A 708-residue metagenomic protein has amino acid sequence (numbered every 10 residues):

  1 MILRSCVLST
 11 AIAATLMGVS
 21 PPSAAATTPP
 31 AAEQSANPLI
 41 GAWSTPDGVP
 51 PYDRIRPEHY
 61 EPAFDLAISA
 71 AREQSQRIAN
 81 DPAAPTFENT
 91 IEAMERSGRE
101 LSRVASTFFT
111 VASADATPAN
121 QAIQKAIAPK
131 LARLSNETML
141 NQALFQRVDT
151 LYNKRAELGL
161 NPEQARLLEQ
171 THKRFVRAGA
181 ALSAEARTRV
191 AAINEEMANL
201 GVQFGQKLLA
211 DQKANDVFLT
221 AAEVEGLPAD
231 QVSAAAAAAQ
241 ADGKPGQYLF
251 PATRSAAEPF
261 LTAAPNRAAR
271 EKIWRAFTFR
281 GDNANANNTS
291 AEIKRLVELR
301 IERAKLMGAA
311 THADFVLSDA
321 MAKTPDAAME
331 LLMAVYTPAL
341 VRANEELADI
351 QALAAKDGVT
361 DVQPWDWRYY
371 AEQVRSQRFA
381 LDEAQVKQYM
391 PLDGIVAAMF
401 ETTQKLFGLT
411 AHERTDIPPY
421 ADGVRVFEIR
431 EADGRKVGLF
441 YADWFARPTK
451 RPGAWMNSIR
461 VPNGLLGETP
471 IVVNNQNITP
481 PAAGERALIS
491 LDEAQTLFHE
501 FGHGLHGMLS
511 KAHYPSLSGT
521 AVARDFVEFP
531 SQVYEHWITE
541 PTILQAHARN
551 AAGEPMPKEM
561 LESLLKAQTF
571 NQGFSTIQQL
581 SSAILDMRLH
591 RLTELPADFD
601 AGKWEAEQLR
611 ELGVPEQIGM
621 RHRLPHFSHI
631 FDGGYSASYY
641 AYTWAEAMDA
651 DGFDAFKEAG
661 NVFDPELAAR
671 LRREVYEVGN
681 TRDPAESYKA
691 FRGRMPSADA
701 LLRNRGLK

Functional and structural regions predicted by a protein language model:
M1-P22: Gram-negative bacterial Sec-dependent N-terminal signal peptides
A26-Q231, A235, F656: N-terminal helix-rich structural modules
P29-H59, L66, G226, Q247-L249 (+10 more regions): C-terminal, non-catalytic "cap/extension" segments appended to globular domains
S44-H59, F108-I127, T150-A192, P251-A291 (+6 more regions): Short His/Asp/Glu-rich catalytic/ion-coordination signatures at enzyme active sites or charged loops
R77-T86, H312, H412-D416, S516 (+1 more regions): Surface-exposed patches in mature extracellular/periplasmic domains of secreted proteins
R99-T110, E169, K173, R275 (+3 more regions): Short, hydrophobic/amphipathic alpha-helical patches that form generic packing surfaces within helical domains
L167, N199, Q206, D211-P251 (+8 more regions): Active-site-proximal, well-structured secondary-structure segments within enzyme catalytic domains
T479-F498: Short pre-active-site segment immediately N-terminal to the catalytic Zn-binding motif
